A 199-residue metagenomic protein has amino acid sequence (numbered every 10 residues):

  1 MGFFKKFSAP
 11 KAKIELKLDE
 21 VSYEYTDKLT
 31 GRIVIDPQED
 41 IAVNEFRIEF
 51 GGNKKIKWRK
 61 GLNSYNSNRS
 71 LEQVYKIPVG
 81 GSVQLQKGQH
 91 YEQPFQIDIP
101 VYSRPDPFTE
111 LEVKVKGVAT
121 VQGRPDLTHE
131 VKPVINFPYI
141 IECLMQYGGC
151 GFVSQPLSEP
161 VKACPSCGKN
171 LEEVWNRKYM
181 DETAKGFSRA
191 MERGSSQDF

Functional and structural regions predicted by a protein language model:
M1-F199: C-terminal beta-sandwich interaction modules and adjacent acidic, Ser/Thr/Pro/Gly-rich low-complexity tails used
